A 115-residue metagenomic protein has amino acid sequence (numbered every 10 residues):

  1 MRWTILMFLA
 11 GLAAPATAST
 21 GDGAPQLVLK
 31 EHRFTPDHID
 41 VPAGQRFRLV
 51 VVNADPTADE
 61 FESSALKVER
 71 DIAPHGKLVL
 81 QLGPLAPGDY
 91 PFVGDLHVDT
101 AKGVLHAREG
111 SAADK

Functional and structural regions predicted by a protein language model:
M1-T4: Positively charged n-region of N-terminal signal peptides that target proteins for export
L9-A18: Hydrophobic h-region of N-terminal signal peptides that target proteins for export in Gram-negative bacteria
T20-G44: N-terminal edge beta-strand
G23-Q26, I72-K115: Extracellular/periplasmic metallocenter environments
R33-T35, A65-K67, L78: Short structured motifs
D37-D55, K77-L85, D89-V93: Beta-strand cores of secreted/periplasmic/IMS beta-sandwich domains, seen most often in copper-related folds
F47, T57-D59, G103: Short beta-strand/loop motifs in extracellular/secreted proteins, especially within beta-sandwich accessory domains
D59-A65: Change to "...patches in solvent-exposed regions of secreted, membrane-anchored, or virion-exposed structural
